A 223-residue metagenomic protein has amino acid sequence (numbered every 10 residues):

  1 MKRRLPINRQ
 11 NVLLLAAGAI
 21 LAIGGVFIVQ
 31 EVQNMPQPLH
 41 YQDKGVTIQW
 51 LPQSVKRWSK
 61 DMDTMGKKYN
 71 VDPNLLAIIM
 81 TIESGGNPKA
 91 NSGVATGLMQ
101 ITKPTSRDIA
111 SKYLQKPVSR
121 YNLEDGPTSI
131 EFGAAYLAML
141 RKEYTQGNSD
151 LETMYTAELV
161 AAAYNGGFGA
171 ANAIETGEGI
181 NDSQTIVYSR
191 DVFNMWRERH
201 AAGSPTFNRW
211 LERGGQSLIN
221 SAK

Functional and structural regions predicted by a protein language model:
K2-Y41, L51-Q53, K67, R107-D108 (+1 more regions): Non-catalytic cell-wall polysaccharide-engagement segments
V46-R57: A detector for short, charged/polar N-terminal pre-domain segments
R57, V71-L75, G93-T96, T156-A157: Extracytoplasmic
K60: Mature N-terminal segment immediately following signal peptide/propeptide cleavage in secreted/periplasmic
D63, K68-N87, I101, G133 (+2 more regions): Short, functionally critical alpha-helical segments immediately adjacent to catalytic or ligand/cofactor-binding
P88-A90, D108: Short, solvent-exposed loop/turn elements at domain surfaces
A90-S92, I174-E175: Short, solvent-exposed loop/turn and secondary-structure capping segments
T96-Q100, T105: Acidic, low-complexity proline/glycine-rich segments
